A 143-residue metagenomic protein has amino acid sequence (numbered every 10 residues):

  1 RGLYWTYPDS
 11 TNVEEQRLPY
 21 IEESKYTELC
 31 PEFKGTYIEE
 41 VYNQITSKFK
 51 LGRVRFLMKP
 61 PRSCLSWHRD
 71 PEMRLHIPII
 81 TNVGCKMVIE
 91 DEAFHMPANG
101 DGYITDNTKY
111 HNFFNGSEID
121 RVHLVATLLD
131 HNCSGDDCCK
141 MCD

Functional and structural regions predicted by a protein language model:
R1-I45: Non-heme Fe(II)/2-oxoglutarate
T6, F56, V83, D120-V122 (+1 more regions): Long, contiguous binding/interaction regions
E39-P61: A short glycine-rich, His/Asp/Glu-containing loop-to-beta-strand
M58, R69-C85: Short, conserved beta-strand element in jelly-roll/cupin
P61-R62, N99: Tight coil/turn sites that cap or link beta-strands
L65-H68, C85-M87, M96, T105-E118: Short beta-strand His + acidic residue motifs that chelate non-heme Fe in jelly-roll/DSBH and cupin folds
L75-P78, G102-I104, E118-D136: A short hydrophobic beta-strand segment most commonly corresponding to one strand of the jelly-roll/cupin
P78-A98: A short beta-strand-loop-beta hairpin characteristic of the jelly-roll/cupin
